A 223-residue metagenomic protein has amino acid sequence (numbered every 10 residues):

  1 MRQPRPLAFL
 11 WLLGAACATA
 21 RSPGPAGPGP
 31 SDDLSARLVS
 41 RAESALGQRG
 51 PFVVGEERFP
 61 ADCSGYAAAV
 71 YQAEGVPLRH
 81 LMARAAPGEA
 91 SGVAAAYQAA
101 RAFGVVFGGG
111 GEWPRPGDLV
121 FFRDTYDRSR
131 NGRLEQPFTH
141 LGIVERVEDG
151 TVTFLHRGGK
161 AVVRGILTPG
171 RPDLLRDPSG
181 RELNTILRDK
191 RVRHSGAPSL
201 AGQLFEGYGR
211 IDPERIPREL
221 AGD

Functional and structural regions predicted by a protein language model:
M1-A8: Bacterial N-terminal signal peptides that target proteins for export
Q3, V93, G110, R164-D173: Short, solvent-exposed coil/turn linker segments
A15-A16: C-terminal motif of bacterial Sec signal peptides marking the signal peptidase cleavage site
T19-G88, L200-D223: N-terminal capping segments
A36, M82-V163: ...with weaker cross-activation on analogous glycine-rich loops/strands in unrelated enzymes
D124-D223: Aromatic- and glycine-rich peptidoglycan recognition patches
